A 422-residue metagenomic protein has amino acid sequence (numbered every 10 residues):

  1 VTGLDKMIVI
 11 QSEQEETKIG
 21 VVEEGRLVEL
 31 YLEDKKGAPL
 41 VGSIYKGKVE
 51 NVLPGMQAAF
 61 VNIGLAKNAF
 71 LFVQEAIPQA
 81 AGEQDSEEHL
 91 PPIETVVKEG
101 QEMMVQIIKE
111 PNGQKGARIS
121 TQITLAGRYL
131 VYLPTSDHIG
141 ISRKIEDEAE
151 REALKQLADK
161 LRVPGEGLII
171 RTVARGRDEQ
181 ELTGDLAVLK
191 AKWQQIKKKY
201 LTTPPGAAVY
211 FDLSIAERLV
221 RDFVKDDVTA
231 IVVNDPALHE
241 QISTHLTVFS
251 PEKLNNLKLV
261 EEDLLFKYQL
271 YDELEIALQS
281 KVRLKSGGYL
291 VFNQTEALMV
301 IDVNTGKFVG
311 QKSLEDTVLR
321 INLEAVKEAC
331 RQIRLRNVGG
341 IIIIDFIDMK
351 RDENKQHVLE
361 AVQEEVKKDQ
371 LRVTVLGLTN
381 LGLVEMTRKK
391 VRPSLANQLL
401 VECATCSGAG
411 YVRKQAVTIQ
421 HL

Functional and structural regions predicted by a protein language model:
V1-G37, I44-E50, G55, V96-L290 (+2 more regions): OB-fold/S1-family RNA-binding modules
E33, G82-D85, G310-L314: Short acidic, glycine/proline-rich loop/turn micro-motifs
A38-S43, Q79-E83: Short, surface-exposed linear segments at secondary-structure transitions and domain or protein termini
V41-I44, E88-H89, D212, I321-A325: Short, glycine/acidic-rich beta->alpha junctions
G55-A59, I63, K67-N68, I107-L133 (+2 more regions): Conserved glycine-centered short motifs in functionally critical loops
F60, K67-A81: A short macromolecule-binding patch
V73, T172, R388: Active-site donor-binding loop signature of nucleotide-sugar glycosyltransferases
Q79-V96: Aromatic/His-enriched, Gly/Pro-containing loop or helix-boundary segments that lie immediately adjacent to catalytic
